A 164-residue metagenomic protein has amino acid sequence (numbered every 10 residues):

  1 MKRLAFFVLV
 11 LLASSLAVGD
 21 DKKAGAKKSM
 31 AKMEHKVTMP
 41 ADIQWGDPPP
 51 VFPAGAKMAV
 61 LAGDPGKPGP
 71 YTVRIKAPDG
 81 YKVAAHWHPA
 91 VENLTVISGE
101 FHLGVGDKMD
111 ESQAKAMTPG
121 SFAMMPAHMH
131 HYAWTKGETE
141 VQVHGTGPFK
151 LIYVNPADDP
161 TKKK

Functional and structural regions predicted by a protein language model:
M1-L4: Positively charged n-region of N-terminal signal peptides that target proteins for export
V10-V18: Hydrophobic h-region of N-terminal signal peptides that target proteins for export in Gram-negative bacteria
D21-Y71, P156-K164: A short, N-terminal "cap"/entry segment at the start of jelly-roll beta-barrel domains of the cupin/DSBH fold
K36, S112, Y132-K164: Double-stranded beta-helix
L61, G120, V141: Divalent metal-coordination and catalytic microenvironments
P68-H88, A114-F122, P126-A127: Conserved short histidine dyad/triad with adjacent acidic residue
P78-Y81, W87-K108: Glycine- and acidic-residue-biased ligand/ion/polar-headgroup-sensing regions
V83-A85, L103-G104, M125, H130-K136: Short beta-strand His + acidic residue motifs that chelate non-heme Fe in jelly-roll/DSBH and cupin folds
